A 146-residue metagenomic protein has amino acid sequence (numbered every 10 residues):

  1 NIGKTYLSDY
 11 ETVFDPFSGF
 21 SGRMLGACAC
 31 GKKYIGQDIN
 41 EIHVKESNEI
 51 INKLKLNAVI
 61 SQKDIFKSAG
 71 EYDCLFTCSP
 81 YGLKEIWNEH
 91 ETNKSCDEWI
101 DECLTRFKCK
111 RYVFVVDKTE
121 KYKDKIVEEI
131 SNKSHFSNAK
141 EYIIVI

Functional and structural regions predicted by a protein language model:
N1-I146: Class I S-adenosyl-L-methionine-dependent methyltransferase catalytic core
